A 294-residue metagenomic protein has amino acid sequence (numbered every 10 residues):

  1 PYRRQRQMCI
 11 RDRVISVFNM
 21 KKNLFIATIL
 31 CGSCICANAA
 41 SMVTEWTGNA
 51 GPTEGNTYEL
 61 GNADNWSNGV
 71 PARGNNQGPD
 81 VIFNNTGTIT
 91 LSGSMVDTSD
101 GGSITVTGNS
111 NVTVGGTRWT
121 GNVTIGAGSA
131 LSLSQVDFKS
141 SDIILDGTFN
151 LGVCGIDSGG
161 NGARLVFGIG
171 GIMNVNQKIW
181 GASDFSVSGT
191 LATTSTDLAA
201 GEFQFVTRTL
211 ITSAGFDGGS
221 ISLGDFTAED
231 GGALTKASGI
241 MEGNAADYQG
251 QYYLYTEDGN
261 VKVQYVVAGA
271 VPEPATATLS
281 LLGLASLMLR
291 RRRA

Functional and structural regions predicted by a protein language model:
P1-D12: Single conserved hydrophobic/aromatic residue that forms the stacking wall/gate of nucleotide- or nucleobase-binding
R11-M20: N-terminal secretory signal peptides that target proteins for export/translocation
K21-N38, T278-S280: Gram-negative bacterial Sec-dependent N-terminal signal peptides
C36-S41, V263-L281: Short, threonine-centered small-residue motifs that mark membrane-proximal processing/anchoring sites and TM-junction
T44-S140, D146-G152, V175-N176: Extracellular beta-sheet-rich ligand-binding/adhesion modules
R164-Q264: Extracellular, surface-exposed repeat/solenoid domains
M288-A294: C-terminal membrane-anchoring or membrane-association module
